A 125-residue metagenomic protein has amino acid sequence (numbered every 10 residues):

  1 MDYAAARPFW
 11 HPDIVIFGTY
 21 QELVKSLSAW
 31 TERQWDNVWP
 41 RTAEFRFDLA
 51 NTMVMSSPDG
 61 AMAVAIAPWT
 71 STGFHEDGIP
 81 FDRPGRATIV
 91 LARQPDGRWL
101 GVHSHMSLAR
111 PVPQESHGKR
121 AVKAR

Functional and structural regions predicted by a protein language model:
D2-D13, R98, P113-R125: Short, low-complexity N-terminal intrinsically disordered segments enriched in polar/charged residues
Y3-A61, D82: A solvent-exposed, acidic/Ser-Thr-rich amphipathic alpha-helical stretch
F17, A65-I66, V102: Beta-strand residues in well-ordered beta-sheet regions across diverse protein folds
Q34-W35, L49-M55, W69-S71, R86-A92 (+1 more regions): Hydrophobic/aromatic beta-strand elements that line small-molecule binding cavities or substrate pockets in beta-rich
T42, S71-F81: Short, cysteine-centered beta-strand-loop-beta hairpins and adjacent loop/turn segments enriched in charged/polar
A50-P58, M106-A109, G118-R125: Glycine-rich beta-strand-turn "strand-cap" elements at beta-sheet edges
V54-V64, I79, L91-L100: A short, structured loop/turn motif at beta-sheet edges
P84-S116: Short beta-strand edge/turn micro-motifs at domain boundaries
